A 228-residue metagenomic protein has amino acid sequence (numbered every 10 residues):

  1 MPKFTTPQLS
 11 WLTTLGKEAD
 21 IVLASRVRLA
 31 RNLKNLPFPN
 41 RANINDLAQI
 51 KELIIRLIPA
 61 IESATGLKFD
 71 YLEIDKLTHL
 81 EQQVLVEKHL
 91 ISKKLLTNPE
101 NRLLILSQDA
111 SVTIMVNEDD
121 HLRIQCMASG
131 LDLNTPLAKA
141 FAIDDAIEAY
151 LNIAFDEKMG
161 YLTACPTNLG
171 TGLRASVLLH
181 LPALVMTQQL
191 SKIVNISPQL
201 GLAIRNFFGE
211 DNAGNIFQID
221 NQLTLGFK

Functional and structural regions predicted by a protein language model:
M1-K158, L173, T187, S191-V194 (+1 more regions): Long, Pro/Ser/Thr-rich low-complexity/intrinsically disordered regulatory tracts in eukaryotic proteins
G160-V177: Conserved phosphate/anionic-ligand binding catalytic regions in large, soluble enzymes, centered on
